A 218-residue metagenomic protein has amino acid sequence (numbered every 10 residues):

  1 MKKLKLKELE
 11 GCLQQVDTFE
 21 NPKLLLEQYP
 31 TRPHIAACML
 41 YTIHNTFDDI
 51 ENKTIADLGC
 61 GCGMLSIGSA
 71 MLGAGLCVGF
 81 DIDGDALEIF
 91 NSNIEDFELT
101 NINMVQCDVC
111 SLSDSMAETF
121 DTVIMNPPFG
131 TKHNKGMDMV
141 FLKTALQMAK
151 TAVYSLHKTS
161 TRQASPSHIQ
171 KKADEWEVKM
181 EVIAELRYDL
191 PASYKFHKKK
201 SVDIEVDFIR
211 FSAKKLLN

Functional and structural regions predicted by a protein language model:
M1-N218: Class I S-adenosyl-L-methionine-dependent methyltransferase catalytic core
